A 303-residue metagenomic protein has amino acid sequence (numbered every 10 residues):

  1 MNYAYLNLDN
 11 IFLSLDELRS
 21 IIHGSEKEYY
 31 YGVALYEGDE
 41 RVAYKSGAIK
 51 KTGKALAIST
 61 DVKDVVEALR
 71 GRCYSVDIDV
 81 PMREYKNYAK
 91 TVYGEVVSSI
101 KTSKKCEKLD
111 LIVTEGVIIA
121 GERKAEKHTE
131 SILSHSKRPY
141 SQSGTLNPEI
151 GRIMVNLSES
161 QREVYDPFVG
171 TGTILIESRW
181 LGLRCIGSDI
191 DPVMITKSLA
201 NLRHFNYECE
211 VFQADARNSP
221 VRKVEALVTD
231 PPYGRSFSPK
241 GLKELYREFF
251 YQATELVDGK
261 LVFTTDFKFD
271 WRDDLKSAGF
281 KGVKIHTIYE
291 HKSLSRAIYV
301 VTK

Functional and structural regions predicted by a protein language model:
M1-D64, T102-K108, V113-K303: Class I S-adenosyl-L-methionine-dependent methyltransferase catalytic core
A68-I118: A short N-terminal interaction module
